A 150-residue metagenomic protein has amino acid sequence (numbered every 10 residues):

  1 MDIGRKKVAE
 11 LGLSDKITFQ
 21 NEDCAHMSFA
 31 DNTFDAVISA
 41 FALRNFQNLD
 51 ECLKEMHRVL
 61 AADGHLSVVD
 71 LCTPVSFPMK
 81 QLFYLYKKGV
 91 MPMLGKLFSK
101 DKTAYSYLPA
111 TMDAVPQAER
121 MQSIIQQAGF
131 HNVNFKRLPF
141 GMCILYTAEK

Functional and structural regions predicted by a protein language model:
M1-M27: Class I SAM-dependent methyltransferase SAM/SAH-binding core
G12, Q47, A61, K150: Short conserved AdoMet
V37-I38: Hydrophobic beta-strand segment of the Class I
F41-A42: Short catalytic micro-motifs in class I SAM-dependent methyltransferases
D50-H65: A short glycine-rich, Lys/Arg-flanked "PGG" loop and its adjoining helix->strand segment in the class I
V69-I124, A128, N134: C-terminal alpha-helical "lid/dimerization" subdomain adjacent to the S-adenosyl-L-methionine
Q122, Q126-K150: Core SAM-dependent methyltransferase catalytic element
